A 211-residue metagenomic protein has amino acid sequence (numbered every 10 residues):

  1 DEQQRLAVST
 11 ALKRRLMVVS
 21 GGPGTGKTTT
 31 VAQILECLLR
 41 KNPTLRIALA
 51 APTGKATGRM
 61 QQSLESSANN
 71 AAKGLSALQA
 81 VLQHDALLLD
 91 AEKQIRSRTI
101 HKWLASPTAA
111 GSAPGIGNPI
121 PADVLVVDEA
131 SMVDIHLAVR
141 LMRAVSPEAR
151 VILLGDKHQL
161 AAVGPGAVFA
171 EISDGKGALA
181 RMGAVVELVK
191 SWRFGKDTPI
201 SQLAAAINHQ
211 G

Functional and structural regions predicted by a protein language model:
D1-G211: Conserved ATP-binding/catalytic motifs of P-loop helicase motor domains
